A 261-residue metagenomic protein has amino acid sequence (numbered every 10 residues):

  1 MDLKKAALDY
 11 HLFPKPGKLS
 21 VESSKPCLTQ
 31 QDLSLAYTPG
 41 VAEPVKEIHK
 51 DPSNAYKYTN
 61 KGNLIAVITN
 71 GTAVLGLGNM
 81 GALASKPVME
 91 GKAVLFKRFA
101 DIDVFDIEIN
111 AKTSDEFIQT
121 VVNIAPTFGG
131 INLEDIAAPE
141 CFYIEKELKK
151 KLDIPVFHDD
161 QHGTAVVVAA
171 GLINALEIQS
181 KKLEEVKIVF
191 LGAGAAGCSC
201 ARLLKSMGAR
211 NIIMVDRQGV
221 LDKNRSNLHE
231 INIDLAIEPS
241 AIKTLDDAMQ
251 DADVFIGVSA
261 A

Functional and structural regions predicted by a protein language model:
M1-V156: N-terminal ligand-binding/catalytic initiation module
E22-C27, D106, N110, E177 (+2 more regions): Short, exposed beta-strand "edge-strand" segments with a Pro/Gly-rich flavor and a Y/T-containing core
P26, N110, A137, Q161 (+2 more regions): Short beta->alpha junction loops/turns
H49-N54, S199-C200, S240-I242, A261: Glycine-rich, charged/polar anion/phosphate-binding loops that engage phosphate groups from diverse ligands
L75, A82-A100, H158, H162 (+1 more regions): Glycine-rich phosphate/diphosphate-binding loop of Rossmann-like nucleotide-binding domains
E134, G257-V258: Short, well-ordered coil/turn residues at beta-beta hairpins and beta-strand->alpha-helix junctions within
P139-F142, C198, V258: Transmembrane alpha-helical segments of multi-pass membrane transport proteins and ion-pumping complexes
I144-K151, I242-D251, A261: Rossmann-fold NAD(P) dinucleotide-binding segment
